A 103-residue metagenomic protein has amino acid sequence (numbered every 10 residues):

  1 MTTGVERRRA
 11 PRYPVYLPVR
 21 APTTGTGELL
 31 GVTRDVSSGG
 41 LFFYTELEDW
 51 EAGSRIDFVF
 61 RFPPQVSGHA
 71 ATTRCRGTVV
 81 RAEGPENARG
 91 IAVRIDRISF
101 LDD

Functional and structural regions predicted by a protein language model:
M1-V36, W50: N-terminal helix initiation/capping motif
V5, G40-E46: Short alpha-helix capping/helix-loop boundary micro-motifs
R12-P14, G27-E28, S67-R76: Short coil-to-beta-strand transition motifs
Y44-E48, R94-D96: A structural micro-motif recognizing beta-strand termini and the immediately following turn/loop segments
R61-V66: Short, charged beta-turn/beta-strand-edge "cap" motif at the junction between a beta-strand and an adjacent loop
A82, E86-D103: C-terminal output/interaction extensions
